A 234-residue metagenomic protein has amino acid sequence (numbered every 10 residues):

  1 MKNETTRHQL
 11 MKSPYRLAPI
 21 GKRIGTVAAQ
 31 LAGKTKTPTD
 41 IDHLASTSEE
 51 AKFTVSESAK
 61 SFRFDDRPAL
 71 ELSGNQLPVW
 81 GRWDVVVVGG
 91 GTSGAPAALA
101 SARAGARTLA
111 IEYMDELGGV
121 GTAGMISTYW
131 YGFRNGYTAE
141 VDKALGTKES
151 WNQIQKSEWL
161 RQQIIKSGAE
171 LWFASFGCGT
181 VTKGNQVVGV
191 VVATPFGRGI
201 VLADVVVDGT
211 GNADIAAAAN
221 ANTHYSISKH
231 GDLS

Functional and structural regions predicted by a protein language model:
N3-Q9, I20, T26-D84: Extreme N-terminal leader/targeting segments of oxidoreductases
K12, G91-T92, E116: Residue-level detector of alpha-helix initiation sites
G81-W83, F196-V205: Core beta-strand elements of the Rossmann-like FAD/NAD(P) dinucleotide-binding domain in flavoenzyme oxidoreductases
V85-L109: N-terminal Rossmann-like FAD-binding beta1-loop-alpha1 element of flavoenzymes
V88, V201-G211: Short hydrophobic core segments
A100, A106-R107, E112-Q186, H224 (+1 more regions): Conserved N-terminal/central alpha/beta ligand/cofactor-binding core
V181-I200: Conserved beta-strand-loop-beta-strand element in the redox core of flavoprotein oxidoreductases
D208-S234: Glycine-rich loop(s) and the adjacent beta-strand/alpha-helix scaffold that form part
